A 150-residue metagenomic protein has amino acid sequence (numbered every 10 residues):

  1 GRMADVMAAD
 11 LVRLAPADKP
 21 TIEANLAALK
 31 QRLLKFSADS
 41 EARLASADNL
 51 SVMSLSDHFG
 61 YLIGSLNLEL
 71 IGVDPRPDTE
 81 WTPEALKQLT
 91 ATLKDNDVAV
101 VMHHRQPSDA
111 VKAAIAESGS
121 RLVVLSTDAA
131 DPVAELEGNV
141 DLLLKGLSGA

Functional and structural regions predicted by a protein language model:
G1-A150: Extracytoplasmic metal-acquisition and chelation regions
